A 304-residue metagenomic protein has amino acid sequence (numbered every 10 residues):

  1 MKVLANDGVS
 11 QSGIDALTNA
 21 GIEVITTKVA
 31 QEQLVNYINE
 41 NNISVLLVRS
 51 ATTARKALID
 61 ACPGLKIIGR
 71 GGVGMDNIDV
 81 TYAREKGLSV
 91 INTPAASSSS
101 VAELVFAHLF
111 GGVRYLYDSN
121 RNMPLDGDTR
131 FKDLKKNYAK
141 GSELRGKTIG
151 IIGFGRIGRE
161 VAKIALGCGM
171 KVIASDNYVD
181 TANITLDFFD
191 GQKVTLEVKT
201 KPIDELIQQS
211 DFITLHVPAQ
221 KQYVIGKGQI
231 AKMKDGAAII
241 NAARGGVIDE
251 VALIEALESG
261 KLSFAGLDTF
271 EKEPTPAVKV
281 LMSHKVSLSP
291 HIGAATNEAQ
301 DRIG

Functional and structural regions predicted by a protein language model:
M1-I91, Q208, G226-G228: An N-terminal-biased, well-structured beta-alpha scaffold segment characteristic of Rossmann-like dinucleotide-binding
N39, A54-L58, N177-K279: Rossmann-like adenosine-cofactor binding region
S44-V45, I67, F212, A238 (+2 more regions): Short, Asp-centered acidic motifs that coordinate Mg2+ and/or phosphate in catalytic or ligand-binding sites
L65, R145-T148, K227, G236: Phosphate-coordination loops involved in phosphoryl transfer and adenosine-cofactor binding
K86, P94-T148: Phosphate-binding beta-alpha-beta segment of Rossmann-like dinucleotide-binding domains, i.e., the NAD(P)
F154-G155: Glycine-rich Rossmann-fold phosphate-binding loop(s) that bind the pyrophosphate of adenine dinucleotide cofactors
G158-R159: N-terminal Rossmann-fold NAD(P) dinucleotide-binding loop
T275-A277, M282-G304: Adenosine-phosphate binding glycine-rich loop
